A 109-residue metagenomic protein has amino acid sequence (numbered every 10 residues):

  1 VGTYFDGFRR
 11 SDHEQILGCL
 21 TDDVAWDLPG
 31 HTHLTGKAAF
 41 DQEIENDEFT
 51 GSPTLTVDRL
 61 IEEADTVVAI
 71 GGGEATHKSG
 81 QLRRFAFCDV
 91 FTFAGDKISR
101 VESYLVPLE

Functional and structural regions predicted by a protein language model:
V1-C19: Short acidic-aromatic low-complexity motifs
H13-L17, D22-A64: A solvent-exposed, acidic/Ser-Thr-rich amphipathic alpha-helical stretch
T50, A75-R83: Short, cysteine-centered beta-strand-loop-beta hairpins and adjacent loop/turn segments enriched in charged/polar
P53-T56, R83-C88: Short, surface-exposed coil-to-beta transition loops
A64-G73: A short hydrophobic beta-strand element
G73-A75, F93: Hydrophobic beta-strand positions in extracellular immunoglobulin-like domains
A86-E109: Short beta-strand edge/turn micro-motifs at domain boundaries
